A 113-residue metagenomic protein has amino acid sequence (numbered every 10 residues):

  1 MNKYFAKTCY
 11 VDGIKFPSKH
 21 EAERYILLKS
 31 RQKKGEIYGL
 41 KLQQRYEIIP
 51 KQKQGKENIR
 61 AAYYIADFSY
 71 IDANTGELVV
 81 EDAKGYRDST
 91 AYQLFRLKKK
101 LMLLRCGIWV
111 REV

Functional and structural regions predicted by a protein language model:
M1-V113: Electrostatic, structured charged patches in enzyme active sites and in nucleic-acid/phosphate-binding
